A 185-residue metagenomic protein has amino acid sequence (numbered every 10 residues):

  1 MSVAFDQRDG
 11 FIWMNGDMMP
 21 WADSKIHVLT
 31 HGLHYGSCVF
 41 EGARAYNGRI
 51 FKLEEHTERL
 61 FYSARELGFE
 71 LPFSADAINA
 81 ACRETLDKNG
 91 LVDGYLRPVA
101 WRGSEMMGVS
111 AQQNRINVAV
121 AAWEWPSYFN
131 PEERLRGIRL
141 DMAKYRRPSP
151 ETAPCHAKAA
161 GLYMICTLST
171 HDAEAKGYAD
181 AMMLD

Functional and structural regions predicted by a protein language model:
M1-M182: Conserved alpha/beta cores of soluble small-molecule-handling proteins
D185: Glycine-rich phosphate/ribose-binding loops and adjacent secondary-structure elements that form binding surfaces
